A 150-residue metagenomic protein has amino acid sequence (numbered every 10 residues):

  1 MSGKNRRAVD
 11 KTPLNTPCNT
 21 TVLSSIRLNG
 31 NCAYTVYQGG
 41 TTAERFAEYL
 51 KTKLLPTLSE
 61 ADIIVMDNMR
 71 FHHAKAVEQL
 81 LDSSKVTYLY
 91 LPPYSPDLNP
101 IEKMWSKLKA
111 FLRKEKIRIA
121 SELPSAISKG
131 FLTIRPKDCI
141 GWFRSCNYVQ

Functional and structural regions predicted by a protein language model:
M1-K51, Y148: Extended, low-complexity cationic-aromatic segments
R6-L14, S84-P100: RNase H-like polynucleotidyl transferase catalytic core
C32, I101-Q150: C-terminal anion-handling pockets and recognition modules
R45-I63: Short, basic/hydrophobic alpha-helical segments
T52-K53, V65, Q79, K116: Short alpha-helical elements
D67-N68, K75, L89-R113, S121: RNase H-like two-metal-ion nuclease catalytic core shared by retroviral integrases and related mobile-element nucleases
A76-K85: Catalytic-core regions built around general acid/base machinery
